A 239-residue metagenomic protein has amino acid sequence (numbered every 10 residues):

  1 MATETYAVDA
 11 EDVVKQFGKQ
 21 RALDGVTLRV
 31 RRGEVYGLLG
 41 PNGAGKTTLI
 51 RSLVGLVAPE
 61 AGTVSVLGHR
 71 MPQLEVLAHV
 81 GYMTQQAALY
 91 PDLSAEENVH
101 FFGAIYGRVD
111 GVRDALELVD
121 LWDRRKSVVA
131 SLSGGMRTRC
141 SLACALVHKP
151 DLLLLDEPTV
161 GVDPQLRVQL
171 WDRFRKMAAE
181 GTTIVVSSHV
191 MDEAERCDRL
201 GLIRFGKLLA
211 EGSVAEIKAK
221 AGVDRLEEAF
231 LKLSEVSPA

Functional and structural regions predicted by a protein language model:
V54: Helix-to-loop junction immediately C-terminal to a conserved catalytic motif
G62-V76: Conserved ABC transporter NBD signature motif
H100, A104-R124: Conserved ABC ATPase "signature" region
L153-E157: Catalytic Walker B motif of ABC-type/P-loop ATPase nucleotide-binding domains
E211-G212: ABC ATPase "signature
